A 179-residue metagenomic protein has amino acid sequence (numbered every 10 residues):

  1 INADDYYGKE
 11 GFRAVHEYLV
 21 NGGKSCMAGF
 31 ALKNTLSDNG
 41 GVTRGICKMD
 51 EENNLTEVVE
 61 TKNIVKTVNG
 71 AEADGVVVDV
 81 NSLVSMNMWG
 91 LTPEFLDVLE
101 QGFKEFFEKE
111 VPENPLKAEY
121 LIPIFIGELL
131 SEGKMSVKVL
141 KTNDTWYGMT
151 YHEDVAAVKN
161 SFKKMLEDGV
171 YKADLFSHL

Functional and structural regions predicted by a protein language model:
I1-A3: Active-site acidic Asp-centered loop
G8-W89, P93: Conserved core of the sugar-phosphate nucleotidyltransferase
V58, V98-L99, V158: Residues that scaffold the ATP/ADP-binding catalytic core of kinase and kinase-like folds
G70-V77, P123, G127-D144: Glycine-rich loop/turn
P93-E94, E153: Alpha-helix/helix-capping structural signal
E100-M135: A C-terminal functional module that forms or caps the active site or interfaces directly with catalytic machinery
G133-S136, N143-L179: Hydrophobic helical membrane-anchoring modules
